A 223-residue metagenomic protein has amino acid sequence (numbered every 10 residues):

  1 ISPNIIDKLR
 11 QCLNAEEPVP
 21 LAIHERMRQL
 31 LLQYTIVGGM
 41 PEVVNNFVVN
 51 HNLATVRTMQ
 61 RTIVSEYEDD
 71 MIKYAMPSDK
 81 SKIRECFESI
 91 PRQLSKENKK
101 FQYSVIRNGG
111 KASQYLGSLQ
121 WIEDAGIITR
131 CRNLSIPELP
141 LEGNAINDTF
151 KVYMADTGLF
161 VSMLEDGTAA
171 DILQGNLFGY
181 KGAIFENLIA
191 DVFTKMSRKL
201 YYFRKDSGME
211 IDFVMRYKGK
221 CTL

Functional and structural regions predicted by a protein language model:
I1-G39: Amphipathic alpha-helical segments of the small helical/lid subdomains adjacent to P-loop NTPase cores
T35, M40, V44-C221: Accessory nucleic acid-recognition modules appended to NTPase machines
